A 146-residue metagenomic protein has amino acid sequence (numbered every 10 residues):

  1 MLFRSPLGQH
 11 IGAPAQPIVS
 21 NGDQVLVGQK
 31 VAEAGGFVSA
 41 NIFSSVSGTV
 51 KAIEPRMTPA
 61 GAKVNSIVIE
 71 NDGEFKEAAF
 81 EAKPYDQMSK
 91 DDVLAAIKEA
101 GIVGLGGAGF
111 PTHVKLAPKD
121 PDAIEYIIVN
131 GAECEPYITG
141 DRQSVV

Functional and structural regions predicted by a protein language model:
S5-Q16, E33-A34: Short, structured beta-strand/loop micro-motifs enriched in basic residues and often containing a Trp
L7, V19, I69-N71: Hydrophobic residues in beta-strands and at strand termini
A15-Q24, G28: Short histidine-centered loop motifs in beta-beta connectors
L26, A32, K51-A52: Hydrophobic beta-strand signal
Q29, G35-V38: N-terminal alpha-helical targeting/anchoring segments
V38-S44, T49-V146: Iron-sulfur-associated redox domains of electron-transfer enzymes in respiratory and anaerobic energy metabolism
